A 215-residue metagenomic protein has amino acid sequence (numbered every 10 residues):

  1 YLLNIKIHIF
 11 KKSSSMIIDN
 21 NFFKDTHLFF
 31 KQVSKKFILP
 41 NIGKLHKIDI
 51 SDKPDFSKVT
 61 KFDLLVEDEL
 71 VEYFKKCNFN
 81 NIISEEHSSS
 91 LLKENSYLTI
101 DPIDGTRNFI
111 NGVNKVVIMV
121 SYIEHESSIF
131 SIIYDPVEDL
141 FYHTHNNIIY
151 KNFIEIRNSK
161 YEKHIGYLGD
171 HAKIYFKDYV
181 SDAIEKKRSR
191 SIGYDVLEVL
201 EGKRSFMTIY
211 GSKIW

Functional and structural regions predicted by a protein language model:
L2-I103: N-terminal subdomain of lithium-sensitive/metallo-dependent phosphomonoesterases centered on the IMPase/IPPase/PAP
I38, D63, F74, T106 (+4 more regions): Residue-level signal for inorganic ion chemistry
N81, F130, S205-F206: Short, Asp-centered acidic motifs that coordinate Mg2+ and/or phosphate in catalytic or ligand-binding sites
E85, Y134, Y210: Conserved residues at the C-terminal ends of beta-strands
L92-N146: DPxDG-like acidic metal-binding loop motif
I129, I154-N158: Local beta-strand/beta-hairpin segments that build beta-sheet-rich folds
I148-N152: Short helix-loop capping/hinge motifs at secondary-structure junctions, enriched in acidic/polar residues
N158-W215: An extended, acidic
